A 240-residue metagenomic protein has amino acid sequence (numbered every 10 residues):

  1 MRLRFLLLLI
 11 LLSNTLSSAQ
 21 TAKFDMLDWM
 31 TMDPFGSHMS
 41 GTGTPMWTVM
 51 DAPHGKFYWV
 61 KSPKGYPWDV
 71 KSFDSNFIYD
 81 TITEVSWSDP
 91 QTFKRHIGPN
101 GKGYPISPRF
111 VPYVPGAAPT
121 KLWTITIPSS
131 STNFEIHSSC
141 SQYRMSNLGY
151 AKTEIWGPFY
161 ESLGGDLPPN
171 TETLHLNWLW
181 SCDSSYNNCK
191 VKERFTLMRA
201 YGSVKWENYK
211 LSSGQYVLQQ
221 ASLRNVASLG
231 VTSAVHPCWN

Functional and structural regions predicted by a protein language model:
R4-S13: Sec-dependent N-terminal signal peptides
T15-A19: Sec/Tat signal peptide C-region and signal peptidase I cleavage site
Q20-N240: Conserved functional acidic sites
